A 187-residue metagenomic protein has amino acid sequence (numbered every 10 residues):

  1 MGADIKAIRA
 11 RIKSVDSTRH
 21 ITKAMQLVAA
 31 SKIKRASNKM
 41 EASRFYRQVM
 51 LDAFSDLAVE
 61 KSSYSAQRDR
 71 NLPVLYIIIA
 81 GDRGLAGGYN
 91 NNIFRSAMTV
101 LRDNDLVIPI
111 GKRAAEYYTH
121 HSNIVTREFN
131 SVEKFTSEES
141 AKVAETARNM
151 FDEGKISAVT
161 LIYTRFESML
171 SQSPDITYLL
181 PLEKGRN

Functional and structural regions predicted by a protein language model:
M1-N187: Conserved loop-to-helix interface motifs that mediate assembly, gating, or partner/ligand docking in ancient ring
